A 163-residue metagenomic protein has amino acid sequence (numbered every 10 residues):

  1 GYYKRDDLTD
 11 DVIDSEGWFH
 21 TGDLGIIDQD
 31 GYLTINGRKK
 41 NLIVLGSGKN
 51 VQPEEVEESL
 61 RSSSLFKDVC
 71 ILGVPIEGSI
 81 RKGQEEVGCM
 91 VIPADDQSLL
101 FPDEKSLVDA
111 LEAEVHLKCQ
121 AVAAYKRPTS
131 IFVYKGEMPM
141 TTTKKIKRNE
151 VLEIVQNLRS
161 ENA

Functional and structural regions predicted by a protein language model:
G1, D10, L24-A124: AMP-binding/adenylate-forming catalytic core of the ANL superfamily
Y2, D28-Q29, T142, V155: Activation segment
I13-D14: Short basic/glycine-enriched coil/helix segment immediately N-terminal to the Walker B
G17: A structured beta-alpha segment of the ubiquitous adenosine-cofactor-binding alpha/beta core
C70-G73, H116-A163: Conserved C-terminal "lid"/linker of ANL adenylate-forming enzymes
